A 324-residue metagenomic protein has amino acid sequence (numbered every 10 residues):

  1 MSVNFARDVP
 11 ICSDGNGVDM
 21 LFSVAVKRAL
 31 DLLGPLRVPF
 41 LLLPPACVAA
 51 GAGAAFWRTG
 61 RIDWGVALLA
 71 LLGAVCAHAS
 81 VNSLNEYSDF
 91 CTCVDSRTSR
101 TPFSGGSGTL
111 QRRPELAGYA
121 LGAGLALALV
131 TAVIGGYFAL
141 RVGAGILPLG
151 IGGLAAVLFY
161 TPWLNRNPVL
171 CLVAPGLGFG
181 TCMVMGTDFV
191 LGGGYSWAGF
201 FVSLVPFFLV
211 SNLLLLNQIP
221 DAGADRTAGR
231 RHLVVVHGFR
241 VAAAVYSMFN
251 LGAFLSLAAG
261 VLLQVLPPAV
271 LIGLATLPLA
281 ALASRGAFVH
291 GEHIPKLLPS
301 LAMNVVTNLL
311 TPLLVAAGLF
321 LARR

Functional and structural regions predicted by a protein language model:
D19-G65, L69, G73, N165-A174: Topogenic membrane-insertion module of multi-pass membrane proteins
L42-G51, V173-D188, P206, V235-F239 (+1 more regions): Small-residue-rich segments of transmembrane alpha-helices in multi-pass membrane proteins, especially helix faces
A50, F56-L84, L147-P148, L154 (+2 more regions): Membrane-embedded alpha-helical segments that form the functional core of polytopic membrane enzymes, especially those
C76-T101, N212-V234: Acidic (Asp/Glu-rich) catalytic motifs at the cytosolic membrane interface
S99-A139, V234-L266, V305-T311: Multi-pass membrane catalytic core of lipid/isoprenoid biosynthesis enzymes
G106-G194: Intramembrane alpha-helical segments
P175-A222, A228, R240-A244: Functional transmembrane core segments of multi-pass inner-membrane proteins
L262-R324: Extended hydrophobic alpha-helices typical of membrane-associated regions
